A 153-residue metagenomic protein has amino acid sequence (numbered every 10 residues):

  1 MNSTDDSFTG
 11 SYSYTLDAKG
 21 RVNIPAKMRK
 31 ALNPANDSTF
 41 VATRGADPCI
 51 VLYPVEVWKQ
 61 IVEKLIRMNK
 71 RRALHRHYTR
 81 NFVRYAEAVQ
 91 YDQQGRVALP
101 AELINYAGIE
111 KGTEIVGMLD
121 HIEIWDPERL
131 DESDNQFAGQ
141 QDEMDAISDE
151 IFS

Functional and structural regions predicted by a protein language model:
M1-Y12, A18-R21, R29-Q94, A101-S153: Flexible "stalk/tail and boundary" regions
